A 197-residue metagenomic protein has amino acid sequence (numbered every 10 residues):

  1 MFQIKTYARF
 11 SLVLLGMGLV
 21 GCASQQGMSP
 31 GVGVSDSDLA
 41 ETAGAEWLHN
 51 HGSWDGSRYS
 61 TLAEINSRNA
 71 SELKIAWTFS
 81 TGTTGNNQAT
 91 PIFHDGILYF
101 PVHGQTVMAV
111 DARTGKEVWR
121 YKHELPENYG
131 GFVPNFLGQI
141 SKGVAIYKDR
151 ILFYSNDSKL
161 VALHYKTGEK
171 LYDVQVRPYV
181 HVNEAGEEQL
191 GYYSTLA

Functional and structural regions predicted by a protein language model:
F2-S11: Bacterial N-terminal signal peptides that target proteins for export
G18-G21: C-terminal motif of bacterial Sec signal peptides marking the signal peptidase cleavage site
A23-Q25: Bacterial signal peptide processing site
G27-T81, K116-V133, E169-P178: Aromatic (tryptophan-biased) beta-strands that constitute blades/sheets of beta-rich domains
W47-H51, N86-T106, V133-L160, A185-A197: Repeat-blade elements of multi-bladed beta-propeller folds
A112-T114, H164-T167: Short loop/turn segments that connect beta-strands within beta-propeller blades
L171, V176, V182-L190: Surface-exposed loop and adjacent secondary-structure segments within mature catalytic domains
